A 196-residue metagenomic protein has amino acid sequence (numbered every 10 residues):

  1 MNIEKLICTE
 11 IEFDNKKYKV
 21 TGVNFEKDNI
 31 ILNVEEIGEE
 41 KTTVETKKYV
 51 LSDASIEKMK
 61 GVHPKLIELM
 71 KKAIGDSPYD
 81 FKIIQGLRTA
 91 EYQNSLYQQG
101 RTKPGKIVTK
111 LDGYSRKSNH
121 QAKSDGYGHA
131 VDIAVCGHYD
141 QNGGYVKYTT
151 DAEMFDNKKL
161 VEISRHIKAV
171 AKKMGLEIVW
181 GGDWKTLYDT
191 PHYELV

Functional and structural regions predicted by a protein language model:
N2-E40: Short, low-complexity, charged amphipathic interaction modules
C8, K71-I74, S164, K168: Generic solvent-exposed, charged/amphipathic alpha-helical segments that serve as macromolecular interface scaffolds
E12-F13, N24-E26, T102, K110 (+1 more regions): Acidic surface patches and DE-rich sequence motifs
Y18, I30, Y79-F81, V131: Conserved beta-strand core positions
N24, Q85-L87, G137, W184: A mature extracytoplasmic/lumenal domain signature
T43-Q85: Active-site acidic/histidine clusters and adjacent loop/turn architecture that either coordinate catalytic ions
K72-G105, K173: Extended, low-complexity, intrinsically disordered C-terminal regulatory tails of eukaryotic serine/threonine kinases
K110, S115-V196: Catalytic cores and adjacent binding grooves of peptidoglycan-active enzymes
